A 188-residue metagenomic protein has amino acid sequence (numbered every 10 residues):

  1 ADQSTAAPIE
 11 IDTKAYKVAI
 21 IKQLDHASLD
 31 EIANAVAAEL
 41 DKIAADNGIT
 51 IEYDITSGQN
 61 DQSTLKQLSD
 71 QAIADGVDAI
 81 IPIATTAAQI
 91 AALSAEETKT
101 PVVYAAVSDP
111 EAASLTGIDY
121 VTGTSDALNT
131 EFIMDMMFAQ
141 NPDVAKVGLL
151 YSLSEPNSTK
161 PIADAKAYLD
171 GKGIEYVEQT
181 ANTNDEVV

Functional and structural regions predicted by a protein language model:
Q3-V18, A44-N47, F138-A145: Immediate post-signal peptide segment of exported/extracytoplasmic ligand-binding proteins
E10-I43, D54-S63, S154-S158: Extracytoplasmic "Venus flytrap"
A19-I21, A72-T85, V103, V147-L150 (+1 more regions): Periplasmic-binding protein-like
D30, N34, A38, S63-A74 (+7 more regions): Solvent-exposed, polar/charged alpha-helical surfaces in well-ordered, non-transmembrane soluble domains, broadly
V36, D126-K172: An alpha-beta-alpha
T50-A74, T180-V188: Structural motif
D70, A79-E96, T183-V188: Hydrophobic alpha-helical
I90, S94-T130: Flexible loop/hinge segments that line or gate small-molecule binding clefts
